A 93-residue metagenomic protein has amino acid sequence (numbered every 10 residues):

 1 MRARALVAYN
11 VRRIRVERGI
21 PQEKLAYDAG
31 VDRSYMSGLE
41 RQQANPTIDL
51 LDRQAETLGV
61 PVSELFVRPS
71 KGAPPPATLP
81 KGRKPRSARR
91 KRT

Functional and structural regions predicted by a protein language model:
M1-E17: A short, Lys/Arg-rich alpha-helix, primarily the initiator
R12, E23, D52: Residues within the helices of the helix-turn-helix
R12, V16, G30, R41 (+1 more regions): Residue-level detection of the helix-turn-helix DNA-binding "recognition helix"
V16, Y27, E56: Alpha-helical residues within the helix-turn-helix
G19-G38: Short alpha-helical DNA-recognition segment
L50-A55, L65-F66: Hydrophobic micro-packing sites on short alpha-helices
V67-T93: Short, charged recognition helix plus adjacent turn of helix-turn-helix-like nucleic-acid-binding domains
